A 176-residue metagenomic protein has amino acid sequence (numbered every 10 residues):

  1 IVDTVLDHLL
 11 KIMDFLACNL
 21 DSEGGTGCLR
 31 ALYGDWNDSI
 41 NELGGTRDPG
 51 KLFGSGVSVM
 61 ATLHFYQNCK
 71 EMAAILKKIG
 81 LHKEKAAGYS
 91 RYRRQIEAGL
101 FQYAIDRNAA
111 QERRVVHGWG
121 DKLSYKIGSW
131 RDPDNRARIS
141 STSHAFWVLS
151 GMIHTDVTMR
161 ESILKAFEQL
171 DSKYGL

Functional and structural regions predicted by a protein language model:
I1-V57, E84, G88-W119, K165-L176: Active-site acid/base region of carbohydrate-active enzymes
T4-D7, F53-Q67, R138-T142: Aromatic- and histidine-enriched alpha-helix N-cap/loop-to-helix transition segments that scaffold the rims
H64-L176: Catalytic cores of carbohydrate-active enzymes
